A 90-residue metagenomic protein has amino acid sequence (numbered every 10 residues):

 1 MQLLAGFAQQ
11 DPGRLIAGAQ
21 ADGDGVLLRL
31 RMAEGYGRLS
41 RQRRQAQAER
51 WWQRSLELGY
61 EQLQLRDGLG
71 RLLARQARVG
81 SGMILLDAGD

Functional and structural regions predicted by a protein language model:
M1-D24: N-proximal, solvent-exposed amphipathic alpha-helical segments enriched in charged/polar residues
G23-L27, L58-Y60: Extracytoplasmic
V26-E34: Short, aliphatic-rich beta-strand segments
G35-G37, R71-L72: Solvent-exposed loop/turn segments at secondary-structure junctions within structured extracellular/periplasmic domains
L39-E61: Short, non-transmembrane amphipathic alpha-helical segments
R44-Q45, R78-G80: Short, glycine/charged-enriched secondary-structure capping and boundary segments
S55-R78: A short amphipathic beta-strand at an alpha->beta junction
S81-D90: Short, low-complexity, Pro/Ser/Thr/Gly-rich segments in the mature regions of secreted, periplasmic
